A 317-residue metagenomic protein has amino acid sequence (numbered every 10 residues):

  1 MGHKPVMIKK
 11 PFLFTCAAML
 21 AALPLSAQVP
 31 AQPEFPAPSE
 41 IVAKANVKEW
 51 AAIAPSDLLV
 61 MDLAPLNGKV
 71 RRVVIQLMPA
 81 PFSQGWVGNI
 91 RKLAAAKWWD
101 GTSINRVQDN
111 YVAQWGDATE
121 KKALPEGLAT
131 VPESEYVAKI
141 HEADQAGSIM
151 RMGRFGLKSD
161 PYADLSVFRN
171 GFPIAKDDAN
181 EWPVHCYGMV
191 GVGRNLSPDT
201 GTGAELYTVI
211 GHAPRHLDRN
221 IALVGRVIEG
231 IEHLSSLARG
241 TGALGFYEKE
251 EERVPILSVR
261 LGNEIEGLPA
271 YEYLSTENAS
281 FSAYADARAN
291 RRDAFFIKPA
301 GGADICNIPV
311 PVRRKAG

Functional and structural regions predicted by a protein language model:
M1-G2, L261: Long, contiguous C-terminal modules that act as interaction/assembly or targeting platforms
G2-H3, L25: Generic short amphipathic/hydrophobic targeting helices enriched at N-termini, encompassing Sec-type signal peptides
H3-P5, R314-K315: Positively charged, low-complexity intrinsically disordered regions
K4-T15: Bacterial N-terminal signal peptides that target proteins for export
F14-L23: Bacterial N-terminal signal peptides
A27-G317: Cyclophilin-like peptidyl-prolyl cis-trans isomerases
